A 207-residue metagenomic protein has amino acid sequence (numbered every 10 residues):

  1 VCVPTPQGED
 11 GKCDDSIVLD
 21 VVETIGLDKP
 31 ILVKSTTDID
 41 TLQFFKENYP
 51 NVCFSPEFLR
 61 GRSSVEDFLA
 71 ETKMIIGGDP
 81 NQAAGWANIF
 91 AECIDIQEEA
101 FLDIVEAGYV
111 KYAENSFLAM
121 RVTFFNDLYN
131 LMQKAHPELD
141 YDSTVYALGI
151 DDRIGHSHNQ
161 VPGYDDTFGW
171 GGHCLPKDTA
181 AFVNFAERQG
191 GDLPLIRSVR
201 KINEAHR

Functional and structural regions predicted by a protein language model:
V1-R207: Structural/interface elements that position substrates and couple domains in central-metabolism enzymes
